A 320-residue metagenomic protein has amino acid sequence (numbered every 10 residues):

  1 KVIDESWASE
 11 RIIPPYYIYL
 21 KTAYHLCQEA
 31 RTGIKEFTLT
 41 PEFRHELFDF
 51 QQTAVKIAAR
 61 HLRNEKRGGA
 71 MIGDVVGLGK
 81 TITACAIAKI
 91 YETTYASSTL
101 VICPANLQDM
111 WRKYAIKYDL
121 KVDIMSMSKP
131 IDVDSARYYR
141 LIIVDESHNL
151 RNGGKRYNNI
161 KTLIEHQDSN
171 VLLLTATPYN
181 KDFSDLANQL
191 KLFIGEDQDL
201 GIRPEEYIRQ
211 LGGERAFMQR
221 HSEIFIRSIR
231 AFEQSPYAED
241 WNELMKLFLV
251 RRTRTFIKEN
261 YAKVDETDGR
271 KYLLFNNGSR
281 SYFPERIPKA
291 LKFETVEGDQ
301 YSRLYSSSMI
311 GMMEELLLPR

Functional and structural regions predicted by a protein language model:
K1-V75, I82-T93: ATP-dependent helicase/translocase motor core
G69-G73, L100, L172: Short hydrophobic/aromatic beta-strand immediately N-terminal to the Walker A/P-loop
G77, I82, H148-R151, T177-Y179: Catalytic acidic motif of RecA-like/P-loop NTPases
T81-A86, Y95-I116, K181-S184: Conserved Walker A/P-loop ATP-binding site and its immediately adjacent core in helicase/helicase-like ATPase domains
Y91-S97, F193-Q198: Post-Walker A helix-loop "phosphate-sensing" segment adjacent to the P-loop in P-loop NTPases
Y95-S97, Y139, H166-N170, S184 (+1 more regions): Short glycine-/polar-rich loops that comprise or flank the Walker A/P-loop and associated switch/sensor motifs
N106-M125, F193-D197: Conserved helix-turn-beta segment of the N-terminal RecA-like "Helicase ATP-binding" lobe in SF1/SF2 helicases
S128-K129, S135-Y138, I142, E146-L150 (+3 more regions): Inter-lobe coupling linker of SF2 helicases/translocases
